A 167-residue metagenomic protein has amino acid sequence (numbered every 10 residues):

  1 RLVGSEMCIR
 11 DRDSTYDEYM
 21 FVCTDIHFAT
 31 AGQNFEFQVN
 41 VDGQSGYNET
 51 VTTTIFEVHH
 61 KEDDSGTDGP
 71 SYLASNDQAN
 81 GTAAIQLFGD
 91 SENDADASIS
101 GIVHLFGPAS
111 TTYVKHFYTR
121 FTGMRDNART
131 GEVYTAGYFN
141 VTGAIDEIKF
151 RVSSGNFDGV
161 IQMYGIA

Functional and structural regions predicted by a protein language model:
S5-E6, R10-A167: Surface-exposed molecular-recognition determinants
